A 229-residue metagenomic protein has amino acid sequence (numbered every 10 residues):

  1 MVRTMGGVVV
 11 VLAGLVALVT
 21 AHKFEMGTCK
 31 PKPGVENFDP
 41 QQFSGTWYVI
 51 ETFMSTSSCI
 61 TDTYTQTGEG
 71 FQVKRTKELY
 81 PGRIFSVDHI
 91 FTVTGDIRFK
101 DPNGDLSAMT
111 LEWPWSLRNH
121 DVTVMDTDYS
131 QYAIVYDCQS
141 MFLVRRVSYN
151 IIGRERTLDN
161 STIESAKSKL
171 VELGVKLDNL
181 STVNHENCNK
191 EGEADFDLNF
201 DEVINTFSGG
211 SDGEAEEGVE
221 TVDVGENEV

Functional and structural regions predicted by a protein language model:
V2-V229: A beta-rich soluble binding module of mature secreted/lumenal proteins
